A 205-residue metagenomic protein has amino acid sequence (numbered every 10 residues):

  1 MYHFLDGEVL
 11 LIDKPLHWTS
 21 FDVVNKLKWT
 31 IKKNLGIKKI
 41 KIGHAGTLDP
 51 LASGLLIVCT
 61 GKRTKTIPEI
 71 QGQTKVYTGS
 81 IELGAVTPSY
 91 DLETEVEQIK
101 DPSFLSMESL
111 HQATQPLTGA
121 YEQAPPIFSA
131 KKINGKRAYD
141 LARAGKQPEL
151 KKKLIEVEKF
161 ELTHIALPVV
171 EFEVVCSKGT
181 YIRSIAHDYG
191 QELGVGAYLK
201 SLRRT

Functional and structural regions predicted by a protein language model:
M1-T205: Catalytic/RNA-binding core of pseudouridine synthases
